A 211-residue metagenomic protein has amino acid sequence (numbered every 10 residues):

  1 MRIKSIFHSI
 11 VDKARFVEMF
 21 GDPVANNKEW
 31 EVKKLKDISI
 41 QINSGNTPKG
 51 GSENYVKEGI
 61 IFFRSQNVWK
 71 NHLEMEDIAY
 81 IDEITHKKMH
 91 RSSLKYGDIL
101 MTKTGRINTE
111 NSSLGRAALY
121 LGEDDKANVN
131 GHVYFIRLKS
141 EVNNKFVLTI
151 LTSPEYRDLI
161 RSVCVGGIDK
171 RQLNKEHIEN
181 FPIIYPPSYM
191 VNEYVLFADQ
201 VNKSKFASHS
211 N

Functional and structural regions predicted by a protein language model:
R2-N46, N180, I184-N211: Non-catalytic DNA-recognition/assembly elements of restriction-modification systems
K28-N71, I84-M89, T104-N108: Low-complexity, Lys/Gly-biased intrinsically disordered segments
R64, M89-T152: A short beta-sheet element
H72-M75, N111: Cytochrome P450 core scaffold surrounding the K-helix E-X-X-R motif and the conserved "meander" helix-loop region
I78-Y80: Short glycine-enriched, charge-decorated loop/helix-capping segments at active-site entrances that position
G115-A118, R171, E179, S210: Extracytoplasmic/periplasmic beta-strand context in beta-sandwich domains, especially the cupredoxin/COX2 CuA-binding
D125-Y134, V142, I160-N192: A short glycine-rich beta-alpha junction/loop motif
